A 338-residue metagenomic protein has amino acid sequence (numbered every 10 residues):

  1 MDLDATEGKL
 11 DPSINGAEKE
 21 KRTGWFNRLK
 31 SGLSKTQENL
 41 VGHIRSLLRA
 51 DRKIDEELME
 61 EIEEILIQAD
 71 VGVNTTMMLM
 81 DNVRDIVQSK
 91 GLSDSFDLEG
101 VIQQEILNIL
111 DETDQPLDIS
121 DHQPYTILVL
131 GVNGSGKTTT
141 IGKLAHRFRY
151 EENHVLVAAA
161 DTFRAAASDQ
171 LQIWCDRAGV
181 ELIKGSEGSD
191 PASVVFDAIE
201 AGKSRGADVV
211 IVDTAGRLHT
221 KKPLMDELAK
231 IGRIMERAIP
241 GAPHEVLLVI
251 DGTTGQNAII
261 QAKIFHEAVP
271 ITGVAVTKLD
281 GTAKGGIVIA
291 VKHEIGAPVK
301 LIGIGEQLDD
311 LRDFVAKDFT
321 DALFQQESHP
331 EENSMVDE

Functional and structural regions predicted by a protein language model:
M1-N108, E112-Q115, H122-Q123, I127-L128 (+4 more regions): Non-catalytic terminal/linker segments enriched in charged/polar, low-complexity residues
L107-E338: P-loop/Walker A NTP-binding module and the surrounding RecA-like catalytic core of P-loop NTPases
